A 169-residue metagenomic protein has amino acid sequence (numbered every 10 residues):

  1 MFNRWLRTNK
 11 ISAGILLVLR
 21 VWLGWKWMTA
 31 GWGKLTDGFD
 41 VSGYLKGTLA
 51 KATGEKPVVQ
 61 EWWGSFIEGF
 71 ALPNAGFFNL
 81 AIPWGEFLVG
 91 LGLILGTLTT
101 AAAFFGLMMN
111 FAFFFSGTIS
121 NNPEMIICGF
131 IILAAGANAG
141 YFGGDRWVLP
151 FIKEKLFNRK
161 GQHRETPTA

Functional and structural regions predicted by a protein language model:
M1-L88, L95-A169: Extended, low-polarity transmembrane helix blocks
